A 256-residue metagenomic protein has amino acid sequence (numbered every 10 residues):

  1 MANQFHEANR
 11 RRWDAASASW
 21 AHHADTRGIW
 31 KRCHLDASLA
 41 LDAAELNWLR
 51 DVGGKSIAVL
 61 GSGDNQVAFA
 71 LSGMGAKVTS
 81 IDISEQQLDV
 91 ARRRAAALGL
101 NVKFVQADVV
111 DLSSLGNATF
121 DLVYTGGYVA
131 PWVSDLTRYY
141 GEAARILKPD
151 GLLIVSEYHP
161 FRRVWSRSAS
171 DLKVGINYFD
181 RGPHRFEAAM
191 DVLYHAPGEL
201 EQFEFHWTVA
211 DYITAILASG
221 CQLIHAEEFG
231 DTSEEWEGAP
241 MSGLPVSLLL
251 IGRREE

Functional and structural regions predicted by a protein language model:
M1-G28: N-terminal, positively charged/glycine-rich alpha-helical extensions of SAM-dependent methyltransferases
D25-K55: Conserved alpha-helix/loop element of class I SAM-dependent methyltransferases that forms part of the SAM/SAH-binding
S56-D111: Class I SAM-dependent methyltransferase SAM/SAH-binding core
V110-V123: A short acidic, Gly/Pro-enriched loop at the edge of an enzyme's catalytic core that lines a small-molecule cofactor
D121-T137: A short SAM/SAH-binding and catalytic strip from SAM-dependent methyltransferases
T137-L152: A short glycine-rich, Lys/Arg-flanked "PGG" loop and its adjoining helix->strand segment in the class I
L152-A189: Conserved class I S-adenosyl-L-methionine
F203-A226: Short alpha-helix
